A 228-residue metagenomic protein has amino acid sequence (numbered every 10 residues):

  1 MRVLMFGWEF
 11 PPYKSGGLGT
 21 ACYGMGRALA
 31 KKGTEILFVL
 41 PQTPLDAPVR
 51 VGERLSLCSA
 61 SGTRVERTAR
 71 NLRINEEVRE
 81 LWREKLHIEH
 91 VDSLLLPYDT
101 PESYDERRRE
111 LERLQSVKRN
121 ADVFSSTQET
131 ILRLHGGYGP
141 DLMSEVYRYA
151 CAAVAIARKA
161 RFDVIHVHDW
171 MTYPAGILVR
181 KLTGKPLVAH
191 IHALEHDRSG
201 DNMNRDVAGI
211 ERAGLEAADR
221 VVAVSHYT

Functional and structural regions predicted by a protein language model:
V3, V164-H166, Y173, L178-R198 (+1 more regions): Active-site proximal beta-strand in glycosyltransferases
E9-A21, D46-V49: A short, glycine/small-residue-rich beta-strand->loop->alpha-helix junction that serves as a flexible
G19-A30: Short amphipathic alpha-helix
K32, L37-A157: A conserved catalytic-core segment of Leloir-type glycosyltransferases
V39-P41, H190, V224: Generic beta-sheet signal
A152-K159, N204-V221: Membrane-proximal helix-turn-helix segments that form the acceptor-binding/catalytic region of lipid-linked
Y227: Carbohydrate-associated surface elements
